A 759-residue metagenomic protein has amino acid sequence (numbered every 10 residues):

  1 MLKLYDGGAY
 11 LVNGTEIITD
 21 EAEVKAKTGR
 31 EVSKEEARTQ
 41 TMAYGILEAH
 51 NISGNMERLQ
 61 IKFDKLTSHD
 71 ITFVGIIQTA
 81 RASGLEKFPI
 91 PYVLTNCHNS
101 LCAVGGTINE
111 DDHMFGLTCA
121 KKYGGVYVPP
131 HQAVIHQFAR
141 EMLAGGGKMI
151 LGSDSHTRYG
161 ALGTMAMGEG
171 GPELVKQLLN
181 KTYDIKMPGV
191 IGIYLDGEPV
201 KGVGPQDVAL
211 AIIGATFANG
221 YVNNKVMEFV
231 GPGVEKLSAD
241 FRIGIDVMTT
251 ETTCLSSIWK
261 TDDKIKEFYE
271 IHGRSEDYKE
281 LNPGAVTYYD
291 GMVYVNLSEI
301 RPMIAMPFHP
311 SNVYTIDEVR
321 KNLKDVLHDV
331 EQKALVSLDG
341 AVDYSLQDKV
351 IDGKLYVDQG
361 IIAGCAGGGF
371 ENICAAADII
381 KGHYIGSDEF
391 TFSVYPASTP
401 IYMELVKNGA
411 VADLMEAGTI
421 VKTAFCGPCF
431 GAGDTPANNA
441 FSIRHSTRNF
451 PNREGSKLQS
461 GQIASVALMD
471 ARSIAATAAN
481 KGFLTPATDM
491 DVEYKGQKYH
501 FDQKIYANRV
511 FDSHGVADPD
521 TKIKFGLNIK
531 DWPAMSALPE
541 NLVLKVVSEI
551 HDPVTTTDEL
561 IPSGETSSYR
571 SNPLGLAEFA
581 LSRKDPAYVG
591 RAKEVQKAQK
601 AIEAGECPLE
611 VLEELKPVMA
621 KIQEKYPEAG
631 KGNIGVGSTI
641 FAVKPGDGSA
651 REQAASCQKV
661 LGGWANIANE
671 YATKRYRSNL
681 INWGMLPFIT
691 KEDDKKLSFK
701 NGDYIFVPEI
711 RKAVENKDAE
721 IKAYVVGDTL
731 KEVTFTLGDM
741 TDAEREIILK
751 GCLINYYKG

Functional and structural regions predicted by a protein language model:
M1-G759: Fe-S-dependent hydro-lyases/dehydratases of central metabolism
